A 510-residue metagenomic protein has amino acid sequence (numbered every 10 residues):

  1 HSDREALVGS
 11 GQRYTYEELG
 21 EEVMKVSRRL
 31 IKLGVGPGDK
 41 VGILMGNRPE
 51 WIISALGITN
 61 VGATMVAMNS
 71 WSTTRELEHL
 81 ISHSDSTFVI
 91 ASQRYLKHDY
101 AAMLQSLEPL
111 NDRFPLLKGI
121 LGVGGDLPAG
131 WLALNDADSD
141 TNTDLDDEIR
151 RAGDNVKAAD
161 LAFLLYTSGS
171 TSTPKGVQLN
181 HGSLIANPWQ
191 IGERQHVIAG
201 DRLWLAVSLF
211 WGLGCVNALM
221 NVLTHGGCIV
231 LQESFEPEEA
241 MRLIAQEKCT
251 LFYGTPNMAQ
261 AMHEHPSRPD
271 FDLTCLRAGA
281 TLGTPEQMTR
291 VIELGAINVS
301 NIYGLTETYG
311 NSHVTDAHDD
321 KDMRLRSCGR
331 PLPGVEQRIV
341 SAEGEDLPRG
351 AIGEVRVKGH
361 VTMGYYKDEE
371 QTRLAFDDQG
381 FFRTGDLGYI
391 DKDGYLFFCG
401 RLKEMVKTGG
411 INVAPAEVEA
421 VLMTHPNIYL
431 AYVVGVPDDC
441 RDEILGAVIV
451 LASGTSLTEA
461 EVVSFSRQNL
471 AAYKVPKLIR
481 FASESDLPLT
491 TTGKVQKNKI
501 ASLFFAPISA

Functional and structural regions predicted by a protein language model:
D3-R48, I52-L56, T73-E78, A133-N142 (+2 more regions): Conserved AMP-binding/adenylate-forming core of the ANL superfamily
S27, D39-K40, G46-V66, S70-T74 (+5 more regions): A short helix-loop-beta submotif of the ANL/AMP-binding
L33, V61-D136, S453: Structural core segment of the AMP-binding/adenylate-forming
G62, I185-L205, F210-L251, A261-H265: Conserved AMP-binding/adenylation subdomain of ANL enzymes
S72-S82, V89-A91, F252, D346 (+6 more regions): AMP-binding/adenylate-forming catalytic core of the ANL superfamily
K118, A471-T492: AMP-binding/adenylate-forming catalytic domain of the ANL superfamily
G122, L132, D140-Y166, T173 (+2 more regions): Conserved pre-ATP/AMP-binding loop-to-beta segment of ANL
S139, Q246-G254, H263-M323, E336 (+1 more regions): Gly/Ser/Thr-rich phosphate-binding loop
